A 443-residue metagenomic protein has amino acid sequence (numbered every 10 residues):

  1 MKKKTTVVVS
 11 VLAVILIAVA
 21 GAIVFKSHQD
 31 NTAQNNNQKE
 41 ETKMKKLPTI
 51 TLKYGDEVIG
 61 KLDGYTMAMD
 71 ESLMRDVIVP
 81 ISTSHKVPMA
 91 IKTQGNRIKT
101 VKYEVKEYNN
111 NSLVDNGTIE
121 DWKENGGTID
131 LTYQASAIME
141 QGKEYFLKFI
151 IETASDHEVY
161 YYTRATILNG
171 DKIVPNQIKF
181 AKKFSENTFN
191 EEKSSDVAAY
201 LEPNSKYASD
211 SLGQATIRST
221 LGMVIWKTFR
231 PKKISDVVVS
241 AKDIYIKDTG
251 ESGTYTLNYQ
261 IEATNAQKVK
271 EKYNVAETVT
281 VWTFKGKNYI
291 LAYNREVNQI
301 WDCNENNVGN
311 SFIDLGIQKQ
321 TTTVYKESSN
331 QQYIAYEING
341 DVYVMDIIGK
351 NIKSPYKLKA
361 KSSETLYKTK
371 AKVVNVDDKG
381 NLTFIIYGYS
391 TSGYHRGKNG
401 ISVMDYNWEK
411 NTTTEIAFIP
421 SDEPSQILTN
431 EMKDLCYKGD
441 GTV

Functional and structural regions predicted by a protein language model:
M1-L16, I23-F25: N-terminal Sec-pathway targeting helices
A20-K43: Sec-dependent signal peptide cleavage junction
E40-K102, N109-S112, L147-E152, E158-R230 (+6 more regions): Core segments of small alpha/beta cavity-forming domains
S72-P88, T100-E107, S112-I119, T132-F149 (+2 more regions): Surface-exposed, charged secondary-structure patches
D115-T118, A292-Y293, K353-K361, T412-S421: Beta-propeller fold detector
W122-Q134, T365-K368: Aromatic sugar-binding surface patches on proteins that engage polysaccharides or sugar-phosphate polymers
I167, L291-D302, P420-E423: Short, solvent-exposed aromatic-acidic interface loops
S252-I290, N294: Exposed beta-sheet edge and beta->alpha loop/turn motif
